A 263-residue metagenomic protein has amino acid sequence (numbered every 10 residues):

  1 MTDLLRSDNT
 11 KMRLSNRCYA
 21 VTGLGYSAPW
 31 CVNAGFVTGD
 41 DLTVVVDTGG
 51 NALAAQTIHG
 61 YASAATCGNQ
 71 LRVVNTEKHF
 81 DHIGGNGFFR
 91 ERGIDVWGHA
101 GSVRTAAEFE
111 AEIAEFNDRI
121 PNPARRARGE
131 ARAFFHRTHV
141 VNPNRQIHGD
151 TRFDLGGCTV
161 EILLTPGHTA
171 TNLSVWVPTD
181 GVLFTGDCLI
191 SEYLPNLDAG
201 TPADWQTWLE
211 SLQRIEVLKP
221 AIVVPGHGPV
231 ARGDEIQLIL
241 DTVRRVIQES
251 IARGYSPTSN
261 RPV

Functional and structural regions predicted by a protein language model:
T10-L14, V37, D150-L155, P225: Short acidic-hydrophobic surface loop/beta-edge motif
K11-A64, S174-G186: Conserved beta-strand hairpin/beta-sheet module of binuclear metal-dependent hydrolase folds, prominently
L14-G23, A131-H136, L155-T159: Short Pro/Gly-enriched beta-strand edge/turn motifs at strand-loop
R17, V37, D47, A62 (+9 more regions): Divalent metal-coordination and catalytic microenvironments
G23-Y26, E108, A114-E115, N196-A203: Acidic/histidine-rich helix-loop elements that form or flank divalent-metal/phosphate-binding sites at the catalytic
L42-V44, T48-A52, R152, T159-I239 (+1 more regions): Metallo-beta-lactamase
Q56, G60-H148, R152, R245-E249: Active-site HxH/HxHxD metal-binding segment of metal-dependent hydrolases
A252-V263: C-terminal regulatory/interaction regions
